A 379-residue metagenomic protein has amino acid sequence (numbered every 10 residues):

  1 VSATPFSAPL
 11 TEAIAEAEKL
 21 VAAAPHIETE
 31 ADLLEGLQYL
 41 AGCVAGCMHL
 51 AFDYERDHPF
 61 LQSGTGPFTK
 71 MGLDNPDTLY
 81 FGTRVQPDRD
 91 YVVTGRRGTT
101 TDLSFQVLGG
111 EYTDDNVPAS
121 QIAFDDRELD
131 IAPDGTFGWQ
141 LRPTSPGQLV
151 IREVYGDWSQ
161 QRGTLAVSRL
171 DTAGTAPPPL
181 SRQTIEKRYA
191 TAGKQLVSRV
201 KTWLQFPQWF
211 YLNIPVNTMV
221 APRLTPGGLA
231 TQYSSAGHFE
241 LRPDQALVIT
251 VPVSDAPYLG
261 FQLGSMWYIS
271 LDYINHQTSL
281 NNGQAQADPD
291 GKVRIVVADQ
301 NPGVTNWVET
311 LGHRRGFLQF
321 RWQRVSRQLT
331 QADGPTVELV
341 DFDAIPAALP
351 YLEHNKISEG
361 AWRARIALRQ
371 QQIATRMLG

Functional and structural regions predicted by a protein language model:
V1-G379: A compositional/structural signature for long, glycine/proline-rich flexible linkers and loops on extracytoplasmic
